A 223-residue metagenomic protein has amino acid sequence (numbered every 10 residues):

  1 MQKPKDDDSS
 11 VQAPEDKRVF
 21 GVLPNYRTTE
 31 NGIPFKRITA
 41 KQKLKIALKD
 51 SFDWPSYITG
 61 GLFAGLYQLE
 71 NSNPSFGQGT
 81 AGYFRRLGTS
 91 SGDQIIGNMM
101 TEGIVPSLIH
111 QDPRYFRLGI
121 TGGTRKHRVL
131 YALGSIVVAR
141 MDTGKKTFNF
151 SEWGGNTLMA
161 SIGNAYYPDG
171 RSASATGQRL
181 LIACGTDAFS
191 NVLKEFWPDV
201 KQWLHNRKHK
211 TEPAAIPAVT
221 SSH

Functional and structural regions predicted by a protein language model:
M1-R86, R128-V138, D142-T143, P168 (+1 more regions): N-terminal targeting leaders of membrane proteins
A47-L69, G88-S107, N149-A165, Q178-L193: Hydrophobic alpha-helical membrane-anchor/signal-helix detector
A81, S174-R179: Non-cytosolic membrane-interface motifs at loop->transmembrane helix junctions
G82-S135: Mid-length scaffold segments of soluble, non-membrane domains
H110-I120, F148-I162, T211-V219: Alpha-helical membrane-embedding segments and immediately adjacent membrane-interface amphipathic helices
K126-N164: Hydrophobic alpha-helical transmembrane segments and adjacent short intramembrane/lumenal linkers of inner/organellar
N164-S174: Membrane-helix boundary connector in multi-pass membrane proteins
